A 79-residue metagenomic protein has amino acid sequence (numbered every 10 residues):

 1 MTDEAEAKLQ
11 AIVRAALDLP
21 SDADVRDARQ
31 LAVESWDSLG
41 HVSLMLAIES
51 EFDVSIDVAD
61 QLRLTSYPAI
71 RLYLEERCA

Functional and structural regions predicted by a protein language model:
T2-A79: Phosphopantetheine-dependent thiolation modules in NRPS/PKS and related acyl-activating systems
